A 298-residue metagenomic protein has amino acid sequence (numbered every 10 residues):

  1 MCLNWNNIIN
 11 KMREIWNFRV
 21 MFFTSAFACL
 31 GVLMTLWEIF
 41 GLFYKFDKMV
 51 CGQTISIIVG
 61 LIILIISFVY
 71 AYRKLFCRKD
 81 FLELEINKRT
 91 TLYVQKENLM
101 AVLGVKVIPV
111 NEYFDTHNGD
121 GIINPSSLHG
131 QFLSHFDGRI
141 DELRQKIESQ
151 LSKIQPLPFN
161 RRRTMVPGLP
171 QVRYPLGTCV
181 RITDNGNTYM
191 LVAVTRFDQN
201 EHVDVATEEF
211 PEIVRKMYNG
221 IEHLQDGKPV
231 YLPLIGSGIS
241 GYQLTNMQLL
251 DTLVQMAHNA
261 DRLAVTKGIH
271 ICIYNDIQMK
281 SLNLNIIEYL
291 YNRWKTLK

Functional and structural regions predicted by a protein language model:
C2-K298: Macrodomain-like recognition of ADP-ribose-binding/processing modules
